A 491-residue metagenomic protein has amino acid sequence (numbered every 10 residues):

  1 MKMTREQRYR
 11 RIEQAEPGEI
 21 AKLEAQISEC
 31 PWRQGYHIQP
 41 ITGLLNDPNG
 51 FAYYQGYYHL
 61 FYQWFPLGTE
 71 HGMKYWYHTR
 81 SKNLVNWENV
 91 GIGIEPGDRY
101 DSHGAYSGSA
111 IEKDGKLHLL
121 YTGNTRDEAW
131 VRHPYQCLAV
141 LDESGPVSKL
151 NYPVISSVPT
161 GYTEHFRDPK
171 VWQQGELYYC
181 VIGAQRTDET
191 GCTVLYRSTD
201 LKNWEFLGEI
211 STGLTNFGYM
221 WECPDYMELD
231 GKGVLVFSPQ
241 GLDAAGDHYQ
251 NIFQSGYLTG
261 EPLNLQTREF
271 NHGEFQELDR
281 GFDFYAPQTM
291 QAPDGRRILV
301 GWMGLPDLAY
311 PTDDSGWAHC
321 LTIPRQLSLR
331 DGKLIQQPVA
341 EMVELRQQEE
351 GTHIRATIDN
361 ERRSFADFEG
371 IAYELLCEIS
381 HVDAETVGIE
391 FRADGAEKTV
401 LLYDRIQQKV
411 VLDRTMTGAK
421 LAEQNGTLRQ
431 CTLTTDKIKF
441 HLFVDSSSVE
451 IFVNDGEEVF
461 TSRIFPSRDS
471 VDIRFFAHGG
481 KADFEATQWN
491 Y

Functional and structural regions predicted by a protein language model:
M1-D168, Q173-F217, E228-R280, M303-T352 (+3 more regions): Beta-rich carbohydrate-recognition and catalytic domains
E19-E24, G256-D283, Q288-Y491: Beta-rich accessory regions
E222-P224, P287: Repeated scaffold domains used in trafficking and secretory/extracellular systems, primarily beta-propellers
